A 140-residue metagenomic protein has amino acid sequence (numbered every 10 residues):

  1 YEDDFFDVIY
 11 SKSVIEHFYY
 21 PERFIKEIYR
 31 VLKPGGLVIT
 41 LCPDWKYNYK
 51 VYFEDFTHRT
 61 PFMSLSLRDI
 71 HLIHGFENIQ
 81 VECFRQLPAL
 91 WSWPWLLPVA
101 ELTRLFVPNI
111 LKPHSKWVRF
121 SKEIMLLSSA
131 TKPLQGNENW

Functional and structural regions predicted by a protein language model:
Y1-K50, S64-L72, S128-K132: Conserved SAM-binding loop
E2, Y52, W91-W95: Short secondary-structure transition/capping segments
D4, V8, T60, H74 (+3 more regions): Short non-domain terminal segments
F18, P61, F120-S121: Short, solvent-exposed loop/helix junctions and linker helices that flank or host conserved functional motifs
I39, D69, Q80-W140: A C-terminal cap/extension of S-adenosyl-L-methionine-dependent methyltransferases that defines the acceptor-substrate
F53-H58: Short glycine-enriched, charge-decorated loop/helix-capping segments at active-site entrances that position
R59-P61, L90: Juxtamembrane/interface motifs at transmembrane-helix termini
